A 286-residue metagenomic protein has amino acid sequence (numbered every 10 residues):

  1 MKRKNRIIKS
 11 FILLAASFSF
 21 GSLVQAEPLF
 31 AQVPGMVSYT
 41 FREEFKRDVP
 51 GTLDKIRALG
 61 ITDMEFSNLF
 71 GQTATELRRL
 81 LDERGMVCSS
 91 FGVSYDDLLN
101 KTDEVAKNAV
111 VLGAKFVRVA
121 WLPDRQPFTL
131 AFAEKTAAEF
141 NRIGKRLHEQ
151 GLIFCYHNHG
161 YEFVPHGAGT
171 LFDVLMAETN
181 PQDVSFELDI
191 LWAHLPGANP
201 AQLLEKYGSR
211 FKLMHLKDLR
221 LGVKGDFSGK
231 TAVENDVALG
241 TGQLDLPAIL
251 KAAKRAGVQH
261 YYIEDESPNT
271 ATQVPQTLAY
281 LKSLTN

Functional and structural regions predicted by a protein language model:
M1-K9: Positively charged n-region of N-terminal signal peptides that target proteins for export
K2, Q25-F116, T285-N286: N-terminal pre-domain/capping segments
S10-S22: Bacterial N-terminal signal peptides
E27-G35, F45-L59, G113, G169-L188 (+1 more regions): Histidine-acidic metal/acid-base catalytic patches
Y39-F41, S67-L69, V93-D96, L122-D124 (+4 more regions): Active-site beta-loop-alpha junctions enriched in small/polar residues
T62-D63, F70, Y95-S185, A271: Active-site acidic/histidine proton-transfer and metal-coordination neighborhood in alpha/beta enzyme cores
E76-E83, E139-L147, A248: Catalytic-core regions built around general acid/base machinery
R84-S90, R118, R146-H148, N180-P181 (+2 more regions): Secondary-structure boundary/capping motif
